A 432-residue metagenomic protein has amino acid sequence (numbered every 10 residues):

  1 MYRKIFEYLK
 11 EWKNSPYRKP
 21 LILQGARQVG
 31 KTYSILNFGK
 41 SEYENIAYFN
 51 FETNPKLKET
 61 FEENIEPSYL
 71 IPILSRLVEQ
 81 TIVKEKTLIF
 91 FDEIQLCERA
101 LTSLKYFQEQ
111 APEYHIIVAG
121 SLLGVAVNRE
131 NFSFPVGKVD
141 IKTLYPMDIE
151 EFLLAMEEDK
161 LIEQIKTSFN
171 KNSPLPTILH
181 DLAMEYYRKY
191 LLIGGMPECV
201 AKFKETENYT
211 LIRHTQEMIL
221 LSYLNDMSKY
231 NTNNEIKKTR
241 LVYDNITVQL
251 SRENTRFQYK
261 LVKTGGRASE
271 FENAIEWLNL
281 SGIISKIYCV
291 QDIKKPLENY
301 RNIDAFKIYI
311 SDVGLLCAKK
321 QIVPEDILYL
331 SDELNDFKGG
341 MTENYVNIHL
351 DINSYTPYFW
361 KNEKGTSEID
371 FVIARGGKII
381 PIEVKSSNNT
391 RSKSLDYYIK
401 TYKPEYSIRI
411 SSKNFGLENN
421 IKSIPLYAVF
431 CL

Functional and structural regions predicted by a protein language model:
M1-N14: N-terminal pre-Walker A segment at the start of P-loop NTPase domains
L23: Hydrophobic anchor at the beta1->P-loop junction of P-loop NTPases
K31: Conserved lysine of the Walker
S34, F38: Hydrophobic positions on the alpha1 helix immediately C-terminal to the Walker A/P-loop
T53-K84: Short glycine-rich substrate-engagement loop in P-loop NTPases that contacts/grips substrate
F90, H115-S121, T143: Structural recognition of the conserved hydrophobic beta-strand(s) that form the central parallel beta-sheet of P-loop
V127-S251: Interdomain motor-coupling "hinge/lid" segment immediately C-terminal to the ATP-binding subdomain of NTP-driven enzymes
V200-E368, I373: Accessory nucleic acid-recognition modules appended to NTPase machines
